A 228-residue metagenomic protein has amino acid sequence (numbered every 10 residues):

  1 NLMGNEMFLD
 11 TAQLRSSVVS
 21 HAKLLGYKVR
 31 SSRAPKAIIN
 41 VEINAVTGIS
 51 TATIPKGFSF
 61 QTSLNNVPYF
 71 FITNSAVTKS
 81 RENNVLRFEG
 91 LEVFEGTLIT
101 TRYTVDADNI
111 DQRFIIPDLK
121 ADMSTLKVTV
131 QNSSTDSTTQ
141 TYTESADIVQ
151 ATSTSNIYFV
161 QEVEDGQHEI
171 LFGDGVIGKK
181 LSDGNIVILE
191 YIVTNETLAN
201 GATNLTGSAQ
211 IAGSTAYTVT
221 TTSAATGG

Functional and structural regions predicted by a protein language model:
N1-G228: Signature of Asx- and small-polar-rich beta-strand/turn repeats characteristic of beta-solenoid architectures
